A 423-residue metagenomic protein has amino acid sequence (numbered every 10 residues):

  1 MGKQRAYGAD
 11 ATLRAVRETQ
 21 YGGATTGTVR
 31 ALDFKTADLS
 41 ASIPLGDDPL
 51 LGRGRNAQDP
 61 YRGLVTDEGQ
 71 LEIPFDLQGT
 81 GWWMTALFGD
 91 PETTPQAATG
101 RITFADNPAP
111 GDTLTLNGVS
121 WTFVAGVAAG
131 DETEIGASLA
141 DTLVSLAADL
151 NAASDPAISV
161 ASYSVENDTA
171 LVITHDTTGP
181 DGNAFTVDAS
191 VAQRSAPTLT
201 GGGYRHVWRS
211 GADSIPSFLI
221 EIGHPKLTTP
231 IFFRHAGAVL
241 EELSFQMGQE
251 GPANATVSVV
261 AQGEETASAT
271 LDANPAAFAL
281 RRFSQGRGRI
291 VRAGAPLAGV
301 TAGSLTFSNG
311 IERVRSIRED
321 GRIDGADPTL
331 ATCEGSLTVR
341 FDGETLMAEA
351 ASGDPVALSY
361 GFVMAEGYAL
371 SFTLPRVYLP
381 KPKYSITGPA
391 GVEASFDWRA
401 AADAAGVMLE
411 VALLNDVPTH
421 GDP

Functional and structural regions predicted by a protein language model:
M1-L45, G63, E72, D90-T99 (+3 more regions): Polar/acidic, low-complexity leader/linker segments enriched in S/T/G and N/D
G46-D47, G54-A57, Y61-V65, I73-W83 (+2 more regions): N-terminal assembly/attachment segments of tailed bacteriophage virion structural proteins
Y61-L77, E250-E264, D324-F341, P389-A404: Oligomerization/assembly interface segments of phage tail-like spikes and tubes
D67-A97, Y204-L243: Long, hydrophobic/aromatic-enriched structural stretches that serve as scaffold segments
A97-G201: Extended, beta-strand-rich, solvent-exposed assembly scaffolds of outer structural proteins
T113-G118, V187-D188, F218-P225, G288-A293 (+1 more regions): Short conserved beta-strand and strand-loop elements enriched in small hydrophobics with frequent Asp/Gly
S210-A267, S304-N309, V363-P423: Short beta-strand and beta-hairpin "edge-sheet" elements
T306-R376: Extended serine/threonine-enriched, polar tracts that run as long, contiguous segments within proteins
